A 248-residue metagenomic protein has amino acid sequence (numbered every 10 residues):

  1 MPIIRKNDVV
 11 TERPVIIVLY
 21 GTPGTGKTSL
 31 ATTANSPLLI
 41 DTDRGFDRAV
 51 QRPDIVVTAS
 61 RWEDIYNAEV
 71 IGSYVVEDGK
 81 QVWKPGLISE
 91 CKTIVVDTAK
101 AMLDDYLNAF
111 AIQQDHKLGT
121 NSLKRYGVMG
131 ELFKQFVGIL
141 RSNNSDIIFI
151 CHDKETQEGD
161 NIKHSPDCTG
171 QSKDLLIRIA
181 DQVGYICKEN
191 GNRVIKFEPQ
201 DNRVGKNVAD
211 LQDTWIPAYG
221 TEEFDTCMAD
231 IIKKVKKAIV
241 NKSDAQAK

Functional and structural regions predicted by a protein language model:
M1-T11, V15-G21, S29, F224-K248: Glycine- and charge-rich intrinsically disordered segments
P2-V96, K100-D105: Conserved P-loop
V9, S29-A31, P85-G86, I139-L140 (+2 more regions): A general structural signal for short secondary-structure junctions and capping/turn motifs
A34, R52, S142, I177-R178: Short, well-ordered coil/turn elements that cap or connect secondary structure elements
P37-L39, I147, V183-Y185: Short, well-ordered beta-strand core segments
A68-G72, D105, I150, I179 (+1 more regions): Conserved, well-folded catalytic cores of nucleic-acid-processing and energy-transducing macromolecular machines
T93, A99-L175: P-loop NTPase motor core
K154-K248: Conserved GTP-binding G-domain of TRAFAC-class P-loop NTPases and closely related GTPase folds
